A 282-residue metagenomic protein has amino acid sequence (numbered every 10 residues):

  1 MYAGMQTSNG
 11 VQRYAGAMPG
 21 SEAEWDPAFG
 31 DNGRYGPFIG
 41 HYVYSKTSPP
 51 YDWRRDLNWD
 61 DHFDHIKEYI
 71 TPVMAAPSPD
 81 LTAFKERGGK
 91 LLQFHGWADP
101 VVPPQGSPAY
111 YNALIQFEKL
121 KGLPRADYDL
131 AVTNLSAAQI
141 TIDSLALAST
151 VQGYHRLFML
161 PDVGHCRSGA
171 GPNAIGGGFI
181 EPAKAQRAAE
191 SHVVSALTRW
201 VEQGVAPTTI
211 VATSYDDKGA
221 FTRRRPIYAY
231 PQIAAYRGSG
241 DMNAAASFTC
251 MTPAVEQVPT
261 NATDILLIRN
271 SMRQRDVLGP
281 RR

Functional and structural regions predicted by a protein language model:
M1-R282: C-terminal His-loop and adjacent cap/lid subdomain of alpha/beta-hydrolase
